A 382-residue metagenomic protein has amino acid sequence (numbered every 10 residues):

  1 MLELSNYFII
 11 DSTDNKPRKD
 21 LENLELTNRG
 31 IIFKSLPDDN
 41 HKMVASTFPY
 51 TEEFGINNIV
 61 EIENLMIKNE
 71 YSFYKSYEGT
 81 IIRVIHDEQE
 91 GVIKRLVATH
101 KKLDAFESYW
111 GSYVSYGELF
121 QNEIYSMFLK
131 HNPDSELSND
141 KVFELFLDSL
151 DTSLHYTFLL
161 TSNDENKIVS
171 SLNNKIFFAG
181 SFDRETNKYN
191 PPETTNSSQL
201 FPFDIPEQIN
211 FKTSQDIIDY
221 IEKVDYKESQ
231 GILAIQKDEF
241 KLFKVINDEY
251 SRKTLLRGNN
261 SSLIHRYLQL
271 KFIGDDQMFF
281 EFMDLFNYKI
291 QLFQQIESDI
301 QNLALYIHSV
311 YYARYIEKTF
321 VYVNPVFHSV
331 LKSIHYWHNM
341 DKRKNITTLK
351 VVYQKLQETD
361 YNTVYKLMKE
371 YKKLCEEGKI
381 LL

Functional and structural regions predicted by a protein language model:
M1-L382: Core nucleotide-handling region used for phosphoryl-transfer chemistry
